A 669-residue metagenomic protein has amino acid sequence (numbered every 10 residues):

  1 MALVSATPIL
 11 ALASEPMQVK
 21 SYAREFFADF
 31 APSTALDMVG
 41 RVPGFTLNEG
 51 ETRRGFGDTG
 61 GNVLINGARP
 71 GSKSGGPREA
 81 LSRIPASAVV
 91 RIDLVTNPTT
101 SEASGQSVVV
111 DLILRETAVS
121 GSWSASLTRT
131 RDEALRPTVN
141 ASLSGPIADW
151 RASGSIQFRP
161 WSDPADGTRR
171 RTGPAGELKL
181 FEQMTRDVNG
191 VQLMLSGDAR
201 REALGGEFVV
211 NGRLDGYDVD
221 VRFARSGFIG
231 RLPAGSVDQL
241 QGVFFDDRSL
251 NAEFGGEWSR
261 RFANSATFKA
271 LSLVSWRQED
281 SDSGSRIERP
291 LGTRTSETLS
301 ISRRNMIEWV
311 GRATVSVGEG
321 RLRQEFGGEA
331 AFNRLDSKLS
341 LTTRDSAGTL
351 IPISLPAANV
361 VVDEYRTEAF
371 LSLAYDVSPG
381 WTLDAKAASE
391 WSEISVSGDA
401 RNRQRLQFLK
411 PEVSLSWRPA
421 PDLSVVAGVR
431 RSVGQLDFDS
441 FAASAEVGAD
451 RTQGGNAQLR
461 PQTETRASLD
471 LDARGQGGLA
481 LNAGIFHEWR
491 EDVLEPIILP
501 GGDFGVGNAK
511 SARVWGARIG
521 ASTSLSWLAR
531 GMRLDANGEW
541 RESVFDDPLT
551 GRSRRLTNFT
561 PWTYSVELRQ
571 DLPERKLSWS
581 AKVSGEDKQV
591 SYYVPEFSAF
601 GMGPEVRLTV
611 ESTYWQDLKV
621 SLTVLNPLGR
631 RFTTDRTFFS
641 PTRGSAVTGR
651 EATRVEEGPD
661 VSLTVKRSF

Functional and structural regions predicted by a protein language model:
A35-M38, P77-A80, L94, S104-A125 (+1 more regions): N-terminal periplasmic accessory domains that precede and gate Gram-negative outer-membrane beta-barrel machines
R69-V95: Short acidic/polar hinge/loop motifs at secondary-structure boundaries that mediate gating or recognition
E133-D166, E177-F223, V243-K269, V274-S275: Transmembrane beta-barrel wall of Gram-negative outer-membrane proteins
S196-Y217, F244-N402, S416-S424, A483 (+1 more regions): Face-selective signature of the C-terminal outer-membrane beta-barrel domain
Q278, D336, E393, R403 (+7 more regions): Surface-exposed extracellular loop regions of Gram-negative outer-membrane beta-barrel proteins, predominantly
R304, V362, V433-N482, H487-W489 (+3 more regions): Outer-membrane beta-barrel signature, preferentially recognizing the C-terminal barrel domain of Gram-negative
F486-W489, G507-Y593: Gram-negative outer-membrane beta-barrel transporters
V610-F669: C-terminal beta-signal and adjacent terminal beta-strands/loops of Gram-negative outer-membrane beta-barrel proteins
